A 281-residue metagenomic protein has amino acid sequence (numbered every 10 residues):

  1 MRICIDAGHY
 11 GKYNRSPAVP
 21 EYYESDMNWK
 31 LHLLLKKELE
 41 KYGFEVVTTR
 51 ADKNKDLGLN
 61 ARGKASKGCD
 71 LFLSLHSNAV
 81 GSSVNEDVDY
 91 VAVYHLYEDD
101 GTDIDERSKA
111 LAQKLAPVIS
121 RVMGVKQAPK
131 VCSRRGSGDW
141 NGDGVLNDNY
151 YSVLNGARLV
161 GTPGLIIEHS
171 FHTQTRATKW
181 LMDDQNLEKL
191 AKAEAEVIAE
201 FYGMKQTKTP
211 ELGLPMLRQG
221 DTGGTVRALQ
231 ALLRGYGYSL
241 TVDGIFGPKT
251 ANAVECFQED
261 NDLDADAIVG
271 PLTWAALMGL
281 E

Functional and structural regions predicted by a protein language model:
R2-L111: Catalytic-core regions of hydrolytic enzymes
C4, K12-R15, Y22, S74-G81 (+1 more regions): Active-site-adjacent mobile loop/cap segments within catalytic or ligand-binding domains
I5, Q230, V254-F257: Conserved hydrophobic/aromatic packing and binding residues within compact polymer-binding modules
K30-E40, R107-G124, A177-K208: Long, well-ordered alpha-helical scaffolding segments within enzyme catalytic domains, especially pronounced
D70, D243, D266: Conserved acidic residues
R107-N147: Active-site-adjacent substrate-binding region of metalloamidase/peptidase-like peptide-processing proteins
F201-D243: Acidic, Ser/Thr/Pro/Gly-enriched interdomain connector segments
